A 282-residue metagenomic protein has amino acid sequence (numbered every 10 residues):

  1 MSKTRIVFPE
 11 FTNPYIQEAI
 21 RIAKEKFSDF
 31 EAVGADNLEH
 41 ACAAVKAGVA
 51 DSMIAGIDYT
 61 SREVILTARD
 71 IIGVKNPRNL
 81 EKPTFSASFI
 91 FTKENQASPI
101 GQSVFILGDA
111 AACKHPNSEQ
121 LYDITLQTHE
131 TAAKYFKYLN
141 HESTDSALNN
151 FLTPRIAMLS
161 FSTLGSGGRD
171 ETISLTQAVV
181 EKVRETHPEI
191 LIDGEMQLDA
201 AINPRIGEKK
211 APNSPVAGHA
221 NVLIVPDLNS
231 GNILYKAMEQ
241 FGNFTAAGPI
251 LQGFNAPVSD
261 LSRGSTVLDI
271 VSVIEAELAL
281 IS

Functional and structural regions predicted by a protein language model:
M1-A217, N221-S282: Anion-binding alpha/beta catalytic cores of soluble intermediary-metabolism enzymes, centered on
